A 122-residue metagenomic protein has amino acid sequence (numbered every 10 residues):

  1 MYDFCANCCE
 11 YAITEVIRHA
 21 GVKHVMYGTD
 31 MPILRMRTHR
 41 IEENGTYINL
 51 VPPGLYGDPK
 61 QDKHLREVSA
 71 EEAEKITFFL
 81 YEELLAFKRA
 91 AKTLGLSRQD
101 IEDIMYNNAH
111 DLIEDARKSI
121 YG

Functional and structural regions predicted by a protein language model:
M1-G122: H/E-rich (His + Asp/Glu) clusters that bind or coordinate divalent metals
